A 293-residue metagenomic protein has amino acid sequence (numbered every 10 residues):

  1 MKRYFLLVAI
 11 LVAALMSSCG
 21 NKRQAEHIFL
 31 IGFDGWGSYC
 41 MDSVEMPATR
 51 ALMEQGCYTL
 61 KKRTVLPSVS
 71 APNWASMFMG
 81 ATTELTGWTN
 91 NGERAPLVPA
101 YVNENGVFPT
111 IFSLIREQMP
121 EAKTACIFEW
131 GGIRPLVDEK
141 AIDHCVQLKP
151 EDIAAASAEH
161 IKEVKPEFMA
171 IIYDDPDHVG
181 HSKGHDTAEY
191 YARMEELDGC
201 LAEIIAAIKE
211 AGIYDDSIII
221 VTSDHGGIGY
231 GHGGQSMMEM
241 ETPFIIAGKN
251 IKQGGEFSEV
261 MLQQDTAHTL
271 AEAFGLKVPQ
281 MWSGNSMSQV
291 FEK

Functional and structural regions predicted by a protein language model:
M1-Y4: Positively charged n-region of N-terminal signal peptides that target proteins for export
L15-S18: C-terminal motif of bacterial Sec signal peptides marking the signal peptidase cleavage site
Q24-A25, G37-E117: Active-site nucleophile/metal-coordination loop of metallo-enzymes that catalyze phosphate/sulfate and related
Q24-F29, E54-T59, Q118-A125, V164-M169 (+3 more regions): Loop/turn elements at helix/coil->beta-strand transitions in domains of secreted/extracellular proteins
F29-L30, A48, E196-M237, L270: Metal-dependent active-site segment of extracytoplasmic phospho-/sulfohydrolases and closely related
G35-C40, R63-T64, A95-N103, S113 (+5 more regions): Second-shell loop/turn segments in exported
F78, Q235-K277, S288, E292: Substrate-binding rim/cap in mid-to-C-terminal beta-strand-loop elements of soluble/periplasmic
G131-C145, A155-G199, E203: Active-site His/acidic residue clusters
